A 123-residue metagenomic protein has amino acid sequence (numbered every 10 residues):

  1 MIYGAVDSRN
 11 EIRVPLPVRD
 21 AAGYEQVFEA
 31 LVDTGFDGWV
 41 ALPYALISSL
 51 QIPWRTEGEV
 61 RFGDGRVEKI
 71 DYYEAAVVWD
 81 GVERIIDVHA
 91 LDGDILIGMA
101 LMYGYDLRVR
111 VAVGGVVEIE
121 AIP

Functional and structural regions predicted by a protein language model:
M1-P123: Pepsin/retropepsin-fold aspartyl endopeptidases
